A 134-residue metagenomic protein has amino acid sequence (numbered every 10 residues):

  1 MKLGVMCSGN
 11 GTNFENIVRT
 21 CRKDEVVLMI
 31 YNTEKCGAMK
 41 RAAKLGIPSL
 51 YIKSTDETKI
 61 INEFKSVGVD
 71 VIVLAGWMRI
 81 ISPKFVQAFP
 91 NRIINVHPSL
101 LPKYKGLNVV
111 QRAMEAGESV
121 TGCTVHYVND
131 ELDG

Functional and structural regions predicted by a protein language model:
M1-G134: One-carbon transfer enzymes
